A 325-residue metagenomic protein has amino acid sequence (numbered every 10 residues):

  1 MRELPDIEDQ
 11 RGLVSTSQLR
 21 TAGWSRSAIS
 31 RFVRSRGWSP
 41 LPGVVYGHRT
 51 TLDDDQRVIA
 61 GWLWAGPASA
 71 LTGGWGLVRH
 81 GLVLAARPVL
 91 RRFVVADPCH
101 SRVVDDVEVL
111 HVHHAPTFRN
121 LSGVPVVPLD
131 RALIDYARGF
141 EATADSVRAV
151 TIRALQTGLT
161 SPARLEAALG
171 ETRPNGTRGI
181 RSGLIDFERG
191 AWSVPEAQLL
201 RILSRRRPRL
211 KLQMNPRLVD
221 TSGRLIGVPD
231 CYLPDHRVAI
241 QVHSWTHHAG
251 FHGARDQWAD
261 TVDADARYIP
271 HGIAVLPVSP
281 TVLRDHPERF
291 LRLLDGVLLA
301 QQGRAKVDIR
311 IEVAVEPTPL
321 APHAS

Functional and structural regions predicted by a protein language model:
M1-G176, P195, L299-S325: Short gly/ser-rich loop at a beta-strand->alpha-helix junction or flexible surface loop bordering the NTP-binding
L155, L159-S325: Surface segments flanking catalytic/ligand-binding clefts of nucleic-acid enzymes
